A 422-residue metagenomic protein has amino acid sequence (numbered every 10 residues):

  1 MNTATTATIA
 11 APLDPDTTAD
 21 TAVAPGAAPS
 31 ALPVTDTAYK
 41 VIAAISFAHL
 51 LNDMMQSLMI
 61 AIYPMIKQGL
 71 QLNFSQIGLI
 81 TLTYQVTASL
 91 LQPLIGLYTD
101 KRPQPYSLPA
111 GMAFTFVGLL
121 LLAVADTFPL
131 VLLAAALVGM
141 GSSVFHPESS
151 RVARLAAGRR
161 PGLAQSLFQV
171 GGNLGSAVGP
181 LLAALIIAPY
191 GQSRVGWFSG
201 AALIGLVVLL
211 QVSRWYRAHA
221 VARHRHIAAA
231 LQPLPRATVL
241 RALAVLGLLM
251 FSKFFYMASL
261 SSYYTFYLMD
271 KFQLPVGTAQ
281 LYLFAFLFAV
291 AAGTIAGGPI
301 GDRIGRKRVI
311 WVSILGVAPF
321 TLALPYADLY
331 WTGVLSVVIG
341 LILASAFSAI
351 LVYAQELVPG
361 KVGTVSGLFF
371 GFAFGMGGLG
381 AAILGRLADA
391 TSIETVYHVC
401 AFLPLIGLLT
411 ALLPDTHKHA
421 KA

Functional and structural regions predicted by a protein language model:
S57, Q85-P93, S176-A177, L287-I295 (+1 more regions): Residue-level signature of mid-helix packing/kink "hotspots" within the transmembrane helices of 12-pass Major
M59-I60, R241-L287, A291: Extracytoplasmic gate region of multi-pass secondary transporters
L90-P129: Conserved MFS/SLC helix-loop-helix module at the cytosolic interface between two early adjacent transmembrane helices
Y106-L121, R308-L322, A401: Structural signature of the two symmetry-related core transmembrane helices
A134-G171: Cytoplasmic helix-loop-helix junction between adjacent transmembrane helices in 12-TM secondary transporters
F168-W215: Helix-loop-helix hairpin linking two adjacent transmembrane segments in secondary transporters
G200-H226, T410-D415: C-terminal membrane-cytosol helix-exit motif in multi-pass small-molecule transporters
G301-I350: C-terminal transmembrane helical hairpin of 12-TM major facilitator-type secondary transporters
